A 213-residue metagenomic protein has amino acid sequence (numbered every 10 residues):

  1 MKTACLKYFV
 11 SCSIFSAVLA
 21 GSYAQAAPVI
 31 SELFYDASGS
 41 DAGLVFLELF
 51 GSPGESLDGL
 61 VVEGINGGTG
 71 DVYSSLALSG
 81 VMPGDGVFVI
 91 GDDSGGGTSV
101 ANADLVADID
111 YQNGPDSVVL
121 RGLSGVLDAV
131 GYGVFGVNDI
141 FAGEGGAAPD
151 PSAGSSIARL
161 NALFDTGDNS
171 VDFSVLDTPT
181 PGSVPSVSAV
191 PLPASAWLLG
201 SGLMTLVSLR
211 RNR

Functional and structural regions predicted by a protein language model:
K2-S11: Bacterial N-terminal signal peptides that target proteins for export
S11-A20: Bacterial N-terminal signal peptides
G21-A26: Sec/Tat signal peptide C-region and signal peptidase I cleavage site
A27-A153, L160-N161, G167: Activation on beta-sandwich/Ig-like modules and their edge loops
T166-A189: A recurrent domain-boundary module in secreted/ectodomain proteins
P191-L209: A short, hydrophobic C-terminal helix/tail in secreted or cell-surface proteins
R211-R213: C-terminal outer-membrane/trafficking sorting elements
